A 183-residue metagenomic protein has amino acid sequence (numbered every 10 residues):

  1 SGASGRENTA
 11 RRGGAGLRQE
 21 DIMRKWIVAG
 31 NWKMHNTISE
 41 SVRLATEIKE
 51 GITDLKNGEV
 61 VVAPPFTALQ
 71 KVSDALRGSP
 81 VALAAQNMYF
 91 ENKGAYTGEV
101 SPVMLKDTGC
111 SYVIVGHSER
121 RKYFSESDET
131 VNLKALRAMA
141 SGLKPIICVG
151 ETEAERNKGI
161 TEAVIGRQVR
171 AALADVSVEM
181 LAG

Functional and structural regions predicted by a protein language model:
S1-G2: N-terminal regions encompassing targeting/leader/pre-sequences
G5-I22: Short, Lys/Arg-enriched N-terminal segments with co-localized hydrophobic residues within the first ~10-30 amino acids
E20-G183: Active-site loop-to-helix "anion-binding N-cap" substructures in soluble metabolic enzymes
